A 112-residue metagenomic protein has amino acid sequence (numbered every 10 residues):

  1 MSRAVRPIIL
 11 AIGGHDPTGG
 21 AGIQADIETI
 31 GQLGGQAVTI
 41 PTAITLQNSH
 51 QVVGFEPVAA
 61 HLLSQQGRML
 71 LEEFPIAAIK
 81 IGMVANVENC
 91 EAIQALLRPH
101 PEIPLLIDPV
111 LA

Functional and structural regions predicted by a protein language model:
M1-A78: Small-residue (G/A/S/T)-rich helix-start motifs and N-terminal tracts that mark the onset
A78-I81, A85-A112: Conserved beta-alpha-beta core of the PfkB/ribokinase-like small-molecule kinase fold
